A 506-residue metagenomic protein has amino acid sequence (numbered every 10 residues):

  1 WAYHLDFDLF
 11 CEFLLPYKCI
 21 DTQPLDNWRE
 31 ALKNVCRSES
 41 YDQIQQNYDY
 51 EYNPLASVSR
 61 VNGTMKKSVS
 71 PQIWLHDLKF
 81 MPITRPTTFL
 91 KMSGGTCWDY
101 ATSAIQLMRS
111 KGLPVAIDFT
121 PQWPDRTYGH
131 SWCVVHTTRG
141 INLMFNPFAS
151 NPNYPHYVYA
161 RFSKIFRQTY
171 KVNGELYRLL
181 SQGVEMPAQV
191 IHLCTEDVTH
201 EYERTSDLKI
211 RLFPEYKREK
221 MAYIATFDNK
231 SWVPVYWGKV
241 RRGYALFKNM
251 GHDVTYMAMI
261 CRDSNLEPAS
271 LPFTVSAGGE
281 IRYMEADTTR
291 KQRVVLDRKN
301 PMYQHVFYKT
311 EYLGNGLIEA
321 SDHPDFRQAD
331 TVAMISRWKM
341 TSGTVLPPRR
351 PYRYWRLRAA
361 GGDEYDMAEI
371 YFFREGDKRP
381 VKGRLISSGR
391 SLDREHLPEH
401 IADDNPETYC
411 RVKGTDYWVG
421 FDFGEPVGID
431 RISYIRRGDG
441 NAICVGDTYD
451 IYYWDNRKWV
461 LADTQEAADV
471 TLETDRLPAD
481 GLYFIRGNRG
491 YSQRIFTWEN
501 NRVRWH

Functional and structural regions predicted by a protein language model:
W1-M92: Secondary-structure boundary elements
N47-T64, D77-T87, M92-M186: Hydrophobic/aromatic-rich core segments of domains that either
R178-S206: Beta-strand-rich domain onsets/edges
S206-E215: A short, amphipathic beta-strand motif
N229-Y244, W338, Q465: Short, acidic Ser/Thr/Gly-rich low-complexity loop/linker segments typical of extracellular and cell-surface proteins
G243-M257, C261-N265, R349-P351, R476-A479: Short Pro-Gly-centered beta-turn/loop motif in secreted/extracellular proteins
R262-T289, F372-R374, F496-H506: Structured interaction patches on ligand/partner-binding surfaces of diverse proteins
K291-D330, S336-H506: Aromatic, loop-rich ligand-recognition surfaces of beta-strand-rich domains
